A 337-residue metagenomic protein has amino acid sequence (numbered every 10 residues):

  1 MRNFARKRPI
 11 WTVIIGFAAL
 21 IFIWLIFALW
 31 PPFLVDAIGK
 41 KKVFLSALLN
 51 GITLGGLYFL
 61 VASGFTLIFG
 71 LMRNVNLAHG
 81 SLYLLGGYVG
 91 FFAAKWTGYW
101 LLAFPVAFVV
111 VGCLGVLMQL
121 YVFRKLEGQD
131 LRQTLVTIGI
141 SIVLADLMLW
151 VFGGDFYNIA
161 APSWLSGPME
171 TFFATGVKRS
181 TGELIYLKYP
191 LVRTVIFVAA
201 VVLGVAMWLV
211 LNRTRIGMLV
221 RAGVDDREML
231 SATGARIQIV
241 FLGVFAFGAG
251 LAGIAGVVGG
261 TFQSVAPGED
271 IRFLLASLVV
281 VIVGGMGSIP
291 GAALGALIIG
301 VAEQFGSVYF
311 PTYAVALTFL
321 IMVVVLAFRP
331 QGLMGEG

Functional and structural regions predicted by a protein language model:
M1-L60, V89, T97-L101, Q129-T134 (+1 more regions): Membrane-interfacial amphipathic/re-entrant helices at transmembrane-helix boundaries
M1-W30, D225-A232, R236-I239, Y309-G337: Cytosolic-side transmembrane-helix boundaries in multi-pass membrane proteins
F4-R6, Y121, K125-Q129, Q133-R213 (+5 more regions): Transmembrane helix-bundle core of multi-pass membrane transporters and related energy-transducing complexes
W30-N50, L57, V75, V210-R215 (+2 more regions): Inter-helical junctions in multi-pass inner-membrane proteins, predominant in energy-converting antiporter-like
L54, S180-T181, I185-V265, A292-L294: Helix-loop-helix "hairpin" substructures at the membrane interface of multi-pass membrane proteins
G56, F65-G87, G128-Q133, I216-L219 (+6 more regions): Short, non-helical or kinked segments that cap or interrupt transmembrane helices
F69-L117, Y121, V177, T181-Y186: Membrane-embedded helix boundary and interhelical linker motif in transport proteins
G98-S141, L147, L294-I299, R329-P330: Alpha-helical transmembrane segments within multi-pass membrane transporters and channels
